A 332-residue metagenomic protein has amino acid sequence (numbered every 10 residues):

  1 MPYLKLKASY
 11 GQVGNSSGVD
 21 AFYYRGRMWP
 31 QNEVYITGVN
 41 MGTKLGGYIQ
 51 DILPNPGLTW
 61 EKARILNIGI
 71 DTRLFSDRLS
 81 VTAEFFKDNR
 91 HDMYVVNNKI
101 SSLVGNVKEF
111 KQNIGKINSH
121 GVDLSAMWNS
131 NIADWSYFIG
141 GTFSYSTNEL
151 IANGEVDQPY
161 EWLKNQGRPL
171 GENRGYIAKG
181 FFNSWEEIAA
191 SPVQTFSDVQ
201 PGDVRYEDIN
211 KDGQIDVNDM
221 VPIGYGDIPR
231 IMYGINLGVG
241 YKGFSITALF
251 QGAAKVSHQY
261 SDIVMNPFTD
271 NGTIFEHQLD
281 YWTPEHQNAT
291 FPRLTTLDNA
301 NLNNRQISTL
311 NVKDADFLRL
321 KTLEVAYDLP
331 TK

Functional and structural regions predicted by a protein language model:
M1, A8, I68-T72, A83 (+5 more regions): Residues on the lipid-exposed face of transmembrane beta-strands in outer-membrane beta-barrel proteins
P2-E61, S80, E84-I117: Solvent-exposed loop/turn elements at secondary-structure boundaries
Y10-G14, F85-H91, W128-S130, F143-E149 (+4 more regions): Transmembrane beta-strands of outer-membrane beta-barrel pores
F22, Q112-G115, N129-D227: Conserved small-residue
Y23-W29, N98-N106, E155-K164, I263-G272: Flexible, surface-exposed loop regions and adjacent strand-edge segments of Gram-negative outer-membrane beta-barrel
V34-S80, E109-I132, G167-R174, G226-M232: Outer-membrane beta-barrel signature, preferentially recognizing the C-terminal barrel domain of Gram-negative
D77-V81, V122, A133-W135, G243-T247 (+1 more regions): Repeated loop/turn-to-beta-strand initiation elements of outer-membrane beta-barrel proteins
A253-K332: Extracytoplasmic gating/loop element in the C-terminal half of outer-membrane beta-barrel translocons and assembly
